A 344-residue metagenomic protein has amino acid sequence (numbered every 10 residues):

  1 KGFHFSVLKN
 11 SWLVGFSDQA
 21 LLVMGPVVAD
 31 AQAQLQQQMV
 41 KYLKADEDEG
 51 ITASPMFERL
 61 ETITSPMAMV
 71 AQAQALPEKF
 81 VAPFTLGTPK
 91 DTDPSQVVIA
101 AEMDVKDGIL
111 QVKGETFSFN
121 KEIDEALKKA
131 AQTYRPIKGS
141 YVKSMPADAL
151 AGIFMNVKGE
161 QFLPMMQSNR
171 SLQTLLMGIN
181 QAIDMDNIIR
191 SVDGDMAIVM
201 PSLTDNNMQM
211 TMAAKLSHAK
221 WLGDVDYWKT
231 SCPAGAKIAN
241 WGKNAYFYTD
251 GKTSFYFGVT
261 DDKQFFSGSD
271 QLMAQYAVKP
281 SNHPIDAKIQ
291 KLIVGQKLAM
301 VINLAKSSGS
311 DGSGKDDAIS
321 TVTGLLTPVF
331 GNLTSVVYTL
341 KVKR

Functional and structural regions predicted by a protein language model:
K1-M56, R190-K291: Single conserved position on a long alpha-helix in the C-terminal lobe of the eukaryotic protein kinase
G2-K9, F80-S95, Q132-T133, I179-V192 (+3 more regions): Short, solvent-exposed secondary-structure boundary motifs
S17-Q19, G25-V27, L43-N156, E160-F162 (+1 more regions): Leucine-rich, highly hydrophobic segment in Treponema pallidum outer-membrane-associated proteins
I51-V81, D91, K129-K229, A239 (+4 more regions): Extended non-catalytic domains of envelope/secretory-pathway proteins
